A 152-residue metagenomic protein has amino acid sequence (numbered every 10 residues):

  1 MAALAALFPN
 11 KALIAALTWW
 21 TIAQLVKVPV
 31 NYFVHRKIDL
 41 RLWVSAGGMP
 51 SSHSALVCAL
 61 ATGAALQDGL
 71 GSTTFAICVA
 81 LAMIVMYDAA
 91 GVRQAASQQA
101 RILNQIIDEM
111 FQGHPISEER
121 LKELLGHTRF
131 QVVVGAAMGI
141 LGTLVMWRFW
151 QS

Functional and structural regions predicted by a protein language model:
M1-L25, F33-R36: Helix-loop-helix hairpins and the membrane-proximal interhelical loops of multi-pass alpha-helical transport proteins
A2-A5, P9, N31, M83 (+2 more regions): General secondary-structure edge motif
T21, L25, L40-S152: Membrane-embedded catalytic cores of phosphoryl/pyrophosphoryl-handling enzymes
